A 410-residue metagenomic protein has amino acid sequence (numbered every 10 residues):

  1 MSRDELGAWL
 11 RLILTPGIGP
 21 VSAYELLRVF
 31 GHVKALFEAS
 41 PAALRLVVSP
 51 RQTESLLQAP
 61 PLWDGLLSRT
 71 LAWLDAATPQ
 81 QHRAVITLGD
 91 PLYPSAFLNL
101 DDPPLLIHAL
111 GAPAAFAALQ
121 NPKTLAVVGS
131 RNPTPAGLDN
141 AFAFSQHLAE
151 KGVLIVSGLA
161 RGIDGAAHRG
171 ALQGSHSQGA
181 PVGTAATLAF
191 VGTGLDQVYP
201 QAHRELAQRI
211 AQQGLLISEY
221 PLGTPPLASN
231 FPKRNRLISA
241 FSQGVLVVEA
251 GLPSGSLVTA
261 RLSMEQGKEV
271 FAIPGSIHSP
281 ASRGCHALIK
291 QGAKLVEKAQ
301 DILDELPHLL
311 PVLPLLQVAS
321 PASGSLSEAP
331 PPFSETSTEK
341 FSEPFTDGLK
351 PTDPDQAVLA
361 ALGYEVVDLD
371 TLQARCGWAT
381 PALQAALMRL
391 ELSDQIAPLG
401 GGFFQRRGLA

Functional and structural regions predicted by a protein language model:
M1-E5, T87-A410: Glycine-biased, small-residue-rich flexible motifs in mid-sequence functional cores and linkers
M1-L92, L369, S393-Q395, G400-G402 (+1 more regions): Short, small/acidic-rich helices and loops at N termini and domain boundaries of DNA replication/processing enzymes
